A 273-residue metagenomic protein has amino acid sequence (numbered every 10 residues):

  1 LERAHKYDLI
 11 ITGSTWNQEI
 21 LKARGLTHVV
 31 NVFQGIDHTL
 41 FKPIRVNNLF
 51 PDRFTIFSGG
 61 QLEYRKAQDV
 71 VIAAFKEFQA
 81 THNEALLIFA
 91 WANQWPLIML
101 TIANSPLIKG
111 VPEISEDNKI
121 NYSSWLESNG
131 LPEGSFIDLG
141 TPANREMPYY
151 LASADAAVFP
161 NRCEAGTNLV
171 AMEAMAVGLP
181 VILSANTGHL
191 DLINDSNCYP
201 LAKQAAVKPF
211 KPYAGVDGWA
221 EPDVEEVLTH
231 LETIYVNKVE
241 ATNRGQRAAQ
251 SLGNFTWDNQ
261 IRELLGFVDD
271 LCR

Functional and structural regions predicted by a protein language model:
W16, G35: Carbohydrate-associated surface elements
I36-D52: Acidic anion/phosphate-binding donor-loop and adjacent secondary structure in glycosyltransferase catalytic cores
L49-K66, I72-K76, L87-F89: Conserved donor-binding/catalytic core segment of Leloir-type glycosyltransferases
L100-R145: Nucleotide-activated donor-binding/catalytic signature segment of Leloir-type glycosyltransferases, i.e., the conserved
Y149-G166, L179: Acidic donor-binding loop of glycosyltransferase active sites
P180-L183, N197-A202: Short hydrophobic beta-strand element within catalytic cores of glycosyltransferases and related nucleotide-activated
E226-T229, T233, E240-N254: A short, well-ordered alpha-helix in the C-terminal region of glycosyltransferases
W257-R273: C-terminal alpha-helical cap of glycosyltransferases
